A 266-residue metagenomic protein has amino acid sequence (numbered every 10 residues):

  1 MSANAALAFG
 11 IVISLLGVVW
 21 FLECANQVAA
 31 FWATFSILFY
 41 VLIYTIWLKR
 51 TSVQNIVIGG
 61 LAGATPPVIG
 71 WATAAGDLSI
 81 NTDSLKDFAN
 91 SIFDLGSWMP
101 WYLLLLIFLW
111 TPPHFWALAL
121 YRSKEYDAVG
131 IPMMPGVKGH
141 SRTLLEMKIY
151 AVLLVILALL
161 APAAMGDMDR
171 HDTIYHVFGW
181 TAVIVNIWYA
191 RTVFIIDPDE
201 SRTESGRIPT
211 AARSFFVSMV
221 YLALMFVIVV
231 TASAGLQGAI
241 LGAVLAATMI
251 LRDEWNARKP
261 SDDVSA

Functional and structural regions predicted by a protein language model:
M1, A8, V12, F35 (+5 more regions): Hydrophobic residues within alpha-helical transmembrane segments of multi-pass solute transporters/permease subunits
M1, W116-L144, D199-R202, V264-A266: Cytosolic, membrane-interface loops and tails of multi-pass inner-membrane proteins
M1-A30, H140-D167: Multi-pass membrane catalytic core of lipid/isoprenoid biosynthesis enzymes
A3-L78: Intramembrane alpha-helical segments
L16-F31, P66-I107, L159-V177, V230-G238: Helix-coil boundary and interhelical linker segments in multi-pass alpha-helical membrane proteins
L38-T45, L104-S123, V155, V183-P198 (+1 more regions): Transmembrane alpha-helical segments that form the membrane-embedded catalytic/substrate-channel core of multi-pass
G179-N186, M219, Q237-L251: Small-residue-rich transmembrane alpha-helices that serve as helix-helix interface/gating elements in multipass
A190-V227, T231, S261-A266: Interfacial loop-to-transmembrane junctions
